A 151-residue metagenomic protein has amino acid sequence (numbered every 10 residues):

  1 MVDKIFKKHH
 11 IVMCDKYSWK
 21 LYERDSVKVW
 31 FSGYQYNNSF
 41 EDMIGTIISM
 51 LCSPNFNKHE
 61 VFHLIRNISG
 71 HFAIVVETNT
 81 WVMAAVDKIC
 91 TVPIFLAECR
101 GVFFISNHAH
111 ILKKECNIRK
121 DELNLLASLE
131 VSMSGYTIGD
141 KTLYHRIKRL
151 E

Functional and structural regions predicted by a protein language model:
M1-E151: Cysteine-centered catalytic environments shared across enzyme families
